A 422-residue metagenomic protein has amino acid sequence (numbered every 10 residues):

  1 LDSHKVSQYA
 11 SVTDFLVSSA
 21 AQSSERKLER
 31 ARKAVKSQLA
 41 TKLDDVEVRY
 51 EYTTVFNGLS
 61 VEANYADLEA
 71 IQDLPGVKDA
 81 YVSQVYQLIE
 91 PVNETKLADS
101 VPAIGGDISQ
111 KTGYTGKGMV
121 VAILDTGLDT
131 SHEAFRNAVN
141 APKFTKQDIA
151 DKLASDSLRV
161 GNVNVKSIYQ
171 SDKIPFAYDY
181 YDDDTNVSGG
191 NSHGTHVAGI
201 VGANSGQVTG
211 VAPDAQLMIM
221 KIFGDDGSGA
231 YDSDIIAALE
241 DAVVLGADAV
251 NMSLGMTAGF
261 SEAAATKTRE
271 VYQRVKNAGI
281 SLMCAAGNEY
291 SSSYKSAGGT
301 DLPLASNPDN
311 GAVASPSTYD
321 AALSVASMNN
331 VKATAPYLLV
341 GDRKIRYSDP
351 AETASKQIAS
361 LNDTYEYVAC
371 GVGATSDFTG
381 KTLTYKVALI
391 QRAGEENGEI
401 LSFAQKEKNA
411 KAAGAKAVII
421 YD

Functional and structural regions predicted by a protein language model:
L1-E90: Inhibitory N-terminal propeptides of secreted protease zymogens
A10, D73, V82, E90-T95 (+6 more regions): Short, solvent-exposed loop/turn and secondary-structure capping segments
A20-R26, F56-G58, S109-K111, D183-S188 (+3 more regions): Second-shell loop/turn segments in exported
S24-K27, A31-V35, N64-D67, G105 (+10 more regions): Stable alpha-helical elements in mature extracytoplasmic
R49-E51, S60-Q72, E90-N140, Y178-H193 (+6 more regions): N-terminal domain-start motif of subtilase-like serine proteases
A63, Q72, Y81-Q84, V121-I123 (+8 more regions): Glycine-rich, histidine-containing beta strand-loop boundary motifs that form or position
I108-Y231, L245-D248, K276-N277, S292-Y294 (+3 more regions): Subtilisin-like serine protease catalytic core
K117, N204, I219-A321, S327-P336 (+2 more regions): Substrate-binding/access-modulating region of protease and related hydrolase catalytic domains
